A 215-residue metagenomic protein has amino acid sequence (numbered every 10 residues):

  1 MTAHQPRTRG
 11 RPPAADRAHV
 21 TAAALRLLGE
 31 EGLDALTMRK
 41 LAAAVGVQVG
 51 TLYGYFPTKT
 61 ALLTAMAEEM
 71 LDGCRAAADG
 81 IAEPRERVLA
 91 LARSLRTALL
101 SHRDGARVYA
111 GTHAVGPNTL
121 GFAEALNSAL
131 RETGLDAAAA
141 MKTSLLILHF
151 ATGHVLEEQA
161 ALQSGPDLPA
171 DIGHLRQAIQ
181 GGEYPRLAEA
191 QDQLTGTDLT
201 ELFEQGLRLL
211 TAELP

Functional and structural regions predicted by a protein language model:
M1-A15, Q177, G182-D192: N-terminal intrinsically disordered/low-complexity leader segments
M1-K40, A44, P57-T64, E201: Basic, helix-initiating cap at the start of DNA-binding domains
A18-R26, E31, A44, A61-A77 (+2 more regions): Alpha-helical structural segments
G46-F56: Short hydrophobic/aromatic patch on the recognition helix
F56, A67, A151: DNA major-groove recognition helix of helix-turn-helix
A76-G121, A137, S144: Hydrophobic alpha-helical connector segments
F122-R176, T195, L214-P215: Hydrophobic alpha-helical bundle segments that form small-molecule/ligand-binding pockets
T197-P215: C-terminal all-alpha effector/ligand-binding and dimerization domain of prokaryotic HTH-type transcriptional repressors
